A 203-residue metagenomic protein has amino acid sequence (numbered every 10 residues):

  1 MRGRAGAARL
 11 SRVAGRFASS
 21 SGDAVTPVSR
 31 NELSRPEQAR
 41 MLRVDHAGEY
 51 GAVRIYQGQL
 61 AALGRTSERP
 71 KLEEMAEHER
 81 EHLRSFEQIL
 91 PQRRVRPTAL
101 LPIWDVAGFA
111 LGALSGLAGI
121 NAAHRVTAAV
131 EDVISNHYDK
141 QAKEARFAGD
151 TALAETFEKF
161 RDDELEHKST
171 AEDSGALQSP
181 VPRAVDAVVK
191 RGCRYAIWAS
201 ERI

Functional and structural regions predicted by a protein language model:
R2-I203: Non-heme di-metal
